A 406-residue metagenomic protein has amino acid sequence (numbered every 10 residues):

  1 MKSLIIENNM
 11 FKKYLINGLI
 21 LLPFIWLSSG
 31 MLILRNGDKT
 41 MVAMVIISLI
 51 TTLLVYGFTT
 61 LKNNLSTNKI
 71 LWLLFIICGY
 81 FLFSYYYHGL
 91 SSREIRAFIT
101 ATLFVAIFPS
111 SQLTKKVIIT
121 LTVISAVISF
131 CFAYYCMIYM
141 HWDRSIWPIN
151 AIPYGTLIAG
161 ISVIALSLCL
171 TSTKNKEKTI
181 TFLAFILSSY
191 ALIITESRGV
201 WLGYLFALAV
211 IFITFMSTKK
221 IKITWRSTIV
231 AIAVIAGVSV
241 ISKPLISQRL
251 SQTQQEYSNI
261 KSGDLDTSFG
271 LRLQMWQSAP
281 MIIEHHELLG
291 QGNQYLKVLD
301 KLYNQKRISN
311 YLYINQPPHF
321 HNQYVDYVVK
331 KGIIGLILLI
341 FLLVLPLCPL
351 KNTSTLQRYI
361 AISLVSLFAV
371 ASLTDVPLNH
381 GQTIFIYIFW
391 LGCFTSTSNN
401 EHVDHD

Functional and structural regions predicted by a protein language model:
M1-Y80, T102-K116, C169-K176, I223 (+1 more regions): Transmembrane signal-anchor hairpin modules in multi-pass inner-membrane enzymes, especially those that act on
L32-A43, L90-R93, F182-K220, S242-L245 (+2 more regions): Helix-loop-helix junctions and helix-breaking kinks within/between transmembrane helices of multi-pass membrane
L49-T52, A106-H141, I149-S217, I241: Alpha-helical transmembrane segments of multi-pass inner-membrane proteins
T67-L82, Y86-S111, T120, A126 (+1 more regions): Aromatic-anchored transmembrane helix interface
I194, F215-S262, P280-H285: A membrane-periplasm/extracellular boundary helix in multi-pass inner-membrane enzymes that assemble envelope glycans
W225, K330-S366: Hydrophobic transmembrane alpha-helices and their immediate junctions
G263-G270, Q274-Q277, H285, L289-K331: Long extracytoplasmic/lumenal interhelical loops at the membrane interface of multi-pass membrane proteins
L342, I362-L373, P377-D406: Transmembrane alpha-helices of multi-pass inner-membrane enzymes
